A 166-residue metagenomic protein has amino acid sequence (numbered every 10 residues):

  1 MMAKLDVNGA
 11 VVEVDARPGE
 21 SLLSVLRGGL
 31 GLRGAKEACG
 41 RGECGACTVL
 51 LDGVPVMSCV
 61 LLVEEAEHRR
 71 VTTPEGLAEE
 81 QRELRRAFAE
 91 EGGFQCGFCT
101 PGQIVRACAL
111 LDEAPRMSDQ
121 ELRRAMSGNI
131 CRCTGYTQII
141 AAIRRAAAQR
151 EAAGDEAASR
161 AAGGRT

Functional and structural regions predicted by a protein language model:
M1-T166: Signature of N-terminal electron-transfer/Fe-S-associated modules in redox systems
